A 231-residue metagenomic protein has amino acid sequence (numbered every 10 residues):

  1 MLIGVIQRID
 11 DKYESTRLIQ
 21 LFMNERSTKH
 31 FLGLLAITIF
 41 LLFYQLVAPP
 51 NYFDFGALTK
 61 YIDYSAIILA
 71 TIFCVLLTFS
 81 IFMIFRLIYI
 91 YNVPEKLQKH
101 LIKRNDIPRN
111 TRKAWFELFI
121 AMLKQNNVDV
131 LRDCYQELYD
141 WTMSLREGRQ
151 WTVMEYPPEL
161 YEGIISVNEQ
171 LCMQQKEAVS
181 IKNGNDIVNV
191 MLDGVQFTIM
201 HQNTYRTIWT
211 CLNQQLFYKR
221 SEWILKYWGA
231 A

Functional and structural regions predicted by a protein language model:
M1-N51, T78-I88: Transmembrane alpha-helix detector for multi-pass membrane proteins
R17-F22, A48-A231: Binding/recognition "hotspot" determinant
